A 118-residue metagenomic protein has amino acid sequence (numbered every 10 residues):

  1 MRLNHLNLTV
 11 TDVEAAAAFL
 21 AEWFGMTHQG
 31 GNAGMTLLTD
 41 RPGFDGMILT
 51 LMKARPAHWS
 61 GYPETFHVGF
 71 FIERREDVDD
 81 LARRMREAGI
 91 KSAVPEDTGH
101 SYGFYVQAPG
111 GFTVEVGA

Functional and structural regions predicted by a protein language model:
M1-A15, V68-F70: N-terminal beta-strand motif that seeds the catalytic metal site of vicinal oxygen chelate
M1-R2, G61-T65, D97-T98: Short glycine-enriched loop/turn motifs at secondary-structure junctions
D12-T27: Amphipathic alpha-helical segments
G25-G31, I90-P95: Short secondary-structure junctions
T27-P63, T113-A118: Conserved short beta-strand elements that form part of the metal-binding/catalytic scaffold of enzyme active sites
N32-A33, D77, D97: Proline- and acidic/polar-enriched loop/turn elements at helix boundaries
F66-I90: Mid-chain, well-packed structural core segment of small domains
A82-A118: Vicinal oxygen chelate
